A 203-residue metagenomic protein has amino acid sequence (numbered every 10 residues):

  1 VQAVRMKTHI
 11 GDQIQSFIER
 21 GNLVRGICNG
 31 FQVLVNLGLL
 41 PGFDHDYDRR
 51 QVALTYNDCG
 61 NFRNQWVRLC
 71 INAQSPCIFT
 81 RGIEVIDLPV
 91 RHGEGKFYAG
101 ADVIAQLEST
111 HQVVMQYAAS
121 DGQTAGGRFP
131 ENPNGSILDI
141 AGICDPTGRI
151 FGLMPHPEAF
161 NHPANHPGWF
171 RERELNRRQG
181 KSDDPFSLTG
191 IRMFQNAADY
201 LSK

Functional and structural regions predicted by a protein language model:
V1-S75: Cysteine-nucleophile active-site neighborhood
I14-S16, R49-K203: Amide-donor transfer/coupling interface in amidating biosynthetic enzymes
